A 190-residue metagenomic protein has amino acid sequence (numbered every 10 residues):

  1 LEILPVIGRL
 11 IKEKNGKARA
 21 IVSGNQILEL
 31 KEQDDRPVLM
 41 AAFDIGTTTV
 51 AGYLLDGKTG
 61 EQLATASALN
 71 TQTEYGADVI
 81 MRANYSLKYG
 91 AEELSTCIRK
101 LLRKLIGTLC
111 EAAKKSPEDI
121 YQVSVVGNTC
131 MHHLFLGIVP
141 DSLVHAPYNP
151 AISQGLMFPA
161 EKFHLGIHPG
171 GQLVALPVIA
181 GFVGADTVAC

Functional and structural regions predicted by a protein language model:
L1-A42, T47, T96-R99, K104-S124 (+1 more regions): Nucleotide/phosphate-binding catalytic cleft detector across ATP-hydrolyzing and phosphate-transferring enzymes
E29-Q72: Gly/Thr-rich phosphate-binding beta-strand-loop-beta motif of the actin/hexokinase/Hsp70
L30-K31, D44, N70, E74 (+2 more regions): Alpha-helical context
K58-R82, L143-P150: Extended active-site and interfacial segments that coordinate phosphate-rich ligands in large catalytic machineries
G60, A66, Y85, G170-P177: A near-ubiquitous, low-amplitude feature marking generic local secondary-structure context
T71-E111: N-terminal phosphate-binding loop and adjacent alpha-helix
